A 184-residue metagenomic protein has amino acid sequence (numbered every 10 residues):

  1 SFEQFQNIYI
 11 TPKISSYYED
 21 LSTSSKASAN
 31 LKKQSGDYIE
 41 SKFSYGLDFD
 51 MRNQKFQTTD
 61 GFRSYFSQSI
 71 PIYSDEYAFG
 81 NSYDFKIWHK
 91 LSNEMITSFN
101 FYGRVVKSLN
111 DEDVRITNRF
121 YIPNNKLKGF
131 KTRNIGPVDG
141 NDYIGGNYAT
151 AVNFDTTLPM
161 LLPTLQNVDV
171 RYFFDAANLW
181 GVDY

Functional and structural regions predicted by a protein language model:
F5-N7: Mature, solvent-exposed C-terminal subdomains and processed small-chain segments of exported/organellar
K13, D20-V168, Y172-F173, W180-V182: C-terminal outer-membrane beta-barrel translocator/porin domains of Gram-negative envelope proteins and their
